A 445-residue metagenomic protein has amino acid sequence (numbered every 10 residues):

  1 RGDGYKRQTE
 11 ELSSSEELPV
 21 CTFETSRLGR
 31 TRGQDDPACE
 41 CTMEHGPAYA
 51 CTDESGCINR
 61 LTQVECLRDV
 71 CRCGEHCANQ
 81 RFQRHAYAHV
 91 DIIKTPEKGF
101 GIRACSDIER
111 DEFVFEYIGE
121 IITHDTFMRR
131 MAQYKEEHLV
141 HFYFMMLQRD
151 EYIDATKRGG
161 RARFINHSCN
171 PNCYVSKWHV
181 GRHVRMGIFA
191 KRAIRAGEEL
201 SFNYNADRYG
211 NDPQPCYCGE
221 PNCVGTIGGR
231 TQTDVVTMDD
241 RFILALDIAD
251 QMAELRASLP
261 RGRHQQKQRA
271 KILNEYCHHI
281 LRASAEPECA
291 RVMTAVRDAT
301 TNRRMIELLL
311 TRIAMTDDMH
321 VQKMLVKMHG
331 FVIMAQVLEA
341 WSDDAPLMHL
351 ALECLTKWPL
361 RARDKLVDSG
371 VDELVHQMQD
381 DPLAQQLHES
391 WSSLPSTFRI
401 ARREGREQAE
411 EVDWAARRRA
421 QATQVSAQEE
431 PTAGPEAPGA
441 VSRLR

Functional and structural regions predicted by a protein language model:
G4-Y5: Short, small-residue-biased leader/transition segments that mark boundaries at the very start of proteins
R27-H85, E116, E199-V235: Cys/His-rich Zn2+-coordinating "finger/knuckle" modules used by eukaryotic regulatory proteins
C41-E54, N59-A132, N170-H183, A245 (+1 more regions): Conserved AWS/pre-SET-to-SET junction and N-terminal core of the SET lysine methyltransferase domain, specifically
E65-T95, Y134-Y209: Catalytic core of the SET domain in histone-lysine N-methyltransferases, recognizing conserved active-site
R230-R303: Long, low-complexity, highly charged intrinsically disordered regions
I248-Q265, S392-R445: Phosphorylation-prone, low-complexity intrinsically disordered regions
A270-C277, A290-M293, L310-Q322, L355-R363: Boundary/linker elements of alpha-helical solenoid repeat scaffolds
H320-V326, F331-Q408: Extended alpha-helical scaffolding segments
